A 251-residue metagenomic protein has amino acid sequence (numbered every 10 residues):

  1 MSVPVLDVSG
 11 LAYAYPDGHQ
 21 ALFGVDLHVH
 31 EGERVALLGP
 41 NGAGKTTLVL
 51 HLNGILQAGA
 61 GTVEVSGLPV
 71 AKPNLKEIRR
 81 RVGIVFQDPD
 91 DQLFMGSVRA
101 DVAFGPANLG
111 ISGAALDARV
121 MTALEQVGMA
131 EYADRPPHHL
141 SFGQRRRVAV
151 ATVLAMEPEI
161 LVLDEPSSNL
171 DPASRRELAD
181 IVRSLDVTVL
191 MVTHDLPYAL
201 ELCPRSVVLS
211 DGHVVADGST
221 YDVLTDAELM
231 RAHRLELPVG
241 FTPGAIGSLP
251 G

Functional and structural regions predicted by a protein language model:
L38-P40: The feature captures the beta-strand-to-loop junction immediately N-terminal to the Walker
N53: Helix-to-loop junction immediately C-terminal to a conserved catalytic motif
G61-P69, I78: Conserved ABC transporter NBD signature motif
A114-Y132: Conserved ABC ATPase "signature" region
P136-L140, Q144: Conserved ABC ATPase signature
T193-H194: H-loop/switch region of ABC-family ATPase nucleotide-binding domains
H213-L235: Conserved beta-strand-loop-alpha-helix hinge in the C-terminal portion of ABC ATPase nucleotide-binding domains
